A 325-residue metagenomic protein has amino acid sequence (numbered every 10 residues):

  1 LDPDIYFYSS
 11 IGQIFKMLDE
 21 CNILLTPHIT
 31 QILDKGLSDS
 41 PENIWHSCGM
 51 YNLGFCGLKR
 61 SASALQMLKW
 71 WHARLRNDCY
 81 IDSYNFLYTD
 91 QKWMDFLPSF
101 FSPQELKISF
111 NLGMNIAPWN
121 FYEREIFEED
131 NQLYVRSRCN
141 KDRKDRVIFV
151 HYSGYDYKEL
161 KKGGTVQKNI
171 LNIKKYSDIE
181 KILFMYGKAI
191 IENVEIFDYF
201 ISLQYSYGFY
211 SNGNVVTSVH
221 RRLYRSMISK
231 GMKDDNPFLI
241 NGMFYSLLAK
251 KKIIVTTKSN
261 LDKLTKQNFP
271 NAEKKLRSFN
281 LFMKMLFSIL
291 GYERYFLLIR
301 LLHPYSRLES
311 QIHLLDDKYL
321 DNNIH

Functional and structural regions predicted by a protein language model:
L1-H325: Glycosyltransferase catalytic domains, chiefly GT-A lineage
